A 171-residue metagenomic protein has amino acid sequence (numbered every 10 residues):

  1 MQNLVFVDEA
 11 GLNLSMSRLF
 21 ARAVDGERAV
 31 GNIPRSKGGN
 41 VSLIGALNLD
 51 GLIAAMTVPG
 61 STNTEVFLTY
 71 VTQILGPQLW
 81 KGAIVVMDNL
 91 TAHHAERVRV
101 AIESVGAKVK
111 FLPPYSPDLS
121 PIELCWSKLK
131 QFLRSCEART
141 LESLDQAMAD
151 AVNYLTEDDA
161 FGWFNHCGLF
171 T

Functional and structural regions predicted by a protein language model:
M1-L4, I122-T171: C-terminal anion-handling pockets and recognition modules
M1-N3, K81-A83, A107: Short coil/turn segments at beta-strand junctions that form active-site/ligand-binding loops
M1-T72, L169: Extended, low-complexity cationic-aromatic segments
F6-D8, G45, V71, D88 (+5 more regions): Mobile genetic element proteins and their domesticated derivatives, centered on retroelements and DNA transposons
F6-V7, A83-M87, F111-P113, N165: Short beta-strand segments
N13, T62, V85-V98, P114-L119: Acidic, metal-coordinating catalytic cores used for nucleic-acid/nucleotide bond scission and strand-transfer chemistry
A29-R35, V105-L124: RNase H-like polynucleotidyl transferase catalytic core
V66-I84: Short, basic/hydrophobic alpha-helical segments
